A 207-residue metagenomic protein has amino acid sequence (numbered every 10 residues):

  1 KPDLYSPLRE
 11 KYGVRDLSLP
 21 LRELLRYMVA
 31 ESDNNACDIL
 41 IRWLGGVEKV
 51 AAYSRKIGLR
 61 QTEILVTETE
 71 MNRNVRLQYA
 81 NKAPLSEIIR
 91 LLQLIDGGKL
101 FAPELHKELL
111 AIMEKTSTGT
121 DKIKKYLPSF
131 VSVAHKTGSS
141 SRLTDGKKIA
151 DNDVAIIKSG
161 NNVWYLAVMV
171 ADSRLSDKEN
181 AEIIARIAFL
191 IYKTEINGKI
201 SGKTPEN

Functional and structural regions predicted by a protein language model:
P2-I39, V47: Conserved catalytic neighborhood of penicillin-recognizing serine enzymes
R9-L19, E23, L65-R73, T118-H135 (+1 more regions): Charged/polar, low-hydrophobicity segments characteristic of intrinsically disordered regions and flexible loops
R15-L19, Y79, K178, E182: Residues at secondary-structure transition points
L17, L25, D38-L100: Mid-domain, small-residue-enriched loop/turn segments at the edges of structured enzyme/sensor domains
M28, S54, L166: Terminal peptide-recognition signature
E31, N35, A83-S86, K148-I149 (+1 more regions): Conserved active-site and cofactor/substrate-binding residues in soluble primary-metabolism enzymes
R42-W43, V47, I89-D121, K125-V131 (+1 more regions): Structured C-terminal helix/loop/strand segments within mature extracytoplasmic catalytic/sensor domains
